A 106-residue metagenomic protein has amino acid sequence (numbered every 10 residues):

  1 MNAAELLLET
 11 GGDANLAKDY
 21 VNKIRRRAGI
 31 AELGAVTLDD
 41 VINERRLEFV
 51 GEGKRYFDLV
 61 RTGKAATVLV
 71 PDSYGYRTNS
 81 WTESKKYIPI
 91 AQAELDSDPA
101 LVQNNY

Functional and structural regions predicted by a protein language model:
M1-I24, D39-G51: Extended, hydrophobic/aromatic-rich amphipathic alpha-helical segments that build helical scaffolds
A4, E32-L33: Alpha-helix C-terminal capping segments
R25, L33-Y106: Long, intrinsically disordered, low-complexity segments
